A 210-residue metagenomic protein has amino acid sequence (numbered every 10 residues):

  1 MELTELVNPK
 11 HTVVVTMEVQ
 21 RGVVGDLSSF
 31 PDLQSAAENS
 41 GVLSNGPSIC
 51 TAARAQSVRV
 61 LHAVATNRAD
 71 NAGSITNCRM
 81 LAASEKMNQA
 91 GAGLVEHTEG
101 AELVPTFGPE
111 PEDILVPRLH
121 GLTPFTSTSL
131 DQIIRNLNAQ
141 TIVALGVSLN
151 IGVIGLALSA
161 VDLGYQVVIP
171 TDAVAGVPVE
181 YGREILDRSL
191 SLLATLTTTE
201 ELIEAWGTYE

Functional and structural regions predicted by a protein language model:
M1-V13, S48-Q56, N77-E210: Active-site-adjacent betaalpha module
V13-V19: N-terminal nucleotide-binding beta1-loop-alpha1 segment
T16, Q56-A65, N71, P170: Short beta-strand segments at enzyme active-site cores
Q20-G25: Short acidic, Gly/Ser-rich segments with clustered Asp/Glu that frequently serve as metal-coordination loops in enzyme
D26-S29, G73-L81: Short, flexible, mixed-charge acidic loops at enzyme active sites
S29-E38: Short glycine-enriched, charge-decorated loop/helix-capping segments at active-site entrances that position
S29-F30, T66, G176: A short linear boundary/processing microfeature
V42-N45: N-terminal post-signal-peptidase region of extra-cytosolic proteins
